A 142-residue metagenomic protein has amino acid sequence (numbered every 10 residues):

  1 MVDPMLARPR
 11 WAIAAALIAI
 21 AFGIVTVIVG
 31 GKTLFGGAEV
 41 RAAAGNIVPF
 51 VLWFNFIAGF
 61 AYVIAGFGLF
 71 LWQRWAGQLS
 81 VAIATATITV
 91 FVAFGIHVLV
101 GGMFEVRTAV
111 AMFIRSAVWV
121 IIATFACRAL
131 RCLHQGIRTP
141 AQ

Functional and structural regions predicted by a protein language model:
M1-Q142: Topology signature of small-to-medium multi-pass alpha-helical membrane proteins
